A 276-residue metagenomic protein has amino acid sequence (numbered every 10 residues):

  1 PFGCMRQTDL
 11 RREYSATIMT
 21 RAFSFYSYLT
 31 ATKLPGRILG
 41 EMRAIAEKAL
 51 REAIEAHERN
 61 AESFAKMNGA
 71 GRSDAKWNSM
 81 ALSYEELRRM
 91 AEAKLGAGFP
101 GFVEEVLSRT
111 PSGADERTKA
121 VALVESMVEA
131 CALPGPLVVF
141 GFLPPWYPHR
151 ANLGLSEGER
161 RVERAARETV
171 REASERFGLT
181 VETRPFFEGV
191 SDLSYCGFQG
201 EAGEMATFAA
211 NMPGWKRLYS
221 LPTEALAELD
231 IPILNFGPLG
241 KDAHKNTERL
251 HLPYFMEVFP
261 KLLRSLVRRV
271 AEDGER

Functional and structural regions predicted by a protein language model:
P1-L29, A122-L123, A132, E228 (+1 more regions): A structural supersecondary motif
S15-A91: A conserved active-site cap/scaffold subdomain adjacent to cofactor or substrate pockets
G40, E62-G274: An extended, acidic, His-containing surface patch that forms the Zn2+-binding/catalytic region of metallohydrolases
